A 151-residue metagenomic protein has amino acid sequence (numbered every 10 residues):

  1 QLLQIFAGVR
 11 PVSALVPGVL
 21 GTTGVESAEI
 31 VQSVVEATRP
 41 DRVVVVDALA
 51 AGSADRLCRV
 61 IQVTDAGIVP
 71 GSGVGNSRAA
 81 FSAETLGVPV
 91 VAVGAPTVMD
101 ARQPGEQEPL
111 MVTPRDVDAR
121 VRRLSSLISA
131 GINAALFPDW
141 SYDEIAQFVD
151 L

Functional and structural regions predicted by a protein language model:
Q1-A14: Glycine-rich phosphate/diphosphate-binding loop of Rossmann-like nucleotide-binding domains
A14, G24, Q32, A80-S82 (+1 more regions): Non-transmembrane, aqueous-exposed alpha-helical and coiled segments at domain scale
L15-V16, V45-D47, A92-P96: Short beta-strand segments
G21: Metallocofactor- and cofactor-centric catalytic cores in central/energy metabolism, strongly enriched
E26-I30, T38, A119-L127: Conserved active-site and cofactor/substrate-binding residues in soluble primary-metabolism enzymes
E29-A79: Glycine-rich phosphate-binding loop
V60-R115: Glycine-rich phosphate/nucleotide-binding loop
V91-L151: C-terminal functional extensions of proteins
